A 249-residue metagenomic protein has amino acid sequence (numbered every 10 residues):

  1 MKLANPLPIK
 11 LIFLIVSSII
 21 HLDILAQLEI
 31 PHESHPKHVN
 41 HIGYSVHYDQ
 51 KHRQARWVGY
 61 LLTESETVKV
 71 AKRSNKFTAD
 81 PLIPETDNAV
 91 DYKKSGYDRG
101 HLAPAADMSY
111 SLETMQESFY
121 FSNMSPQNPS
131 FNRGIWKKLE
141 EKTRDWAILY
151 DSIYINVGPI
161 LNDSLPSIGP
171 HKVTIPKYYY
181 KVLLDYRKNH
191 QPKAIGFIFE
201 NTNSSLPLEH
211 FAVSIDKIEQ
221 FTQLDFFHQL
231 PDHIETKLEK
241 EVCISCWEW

Functional and structural regions predicted by a protein language model:
K2-I12: Bacterial N-terminal signal peptides that target proteins for export
L14-V16, K94: Generic alpha-helical structural signal
L22-W249: Domain-level detector for secreted/extracellular nuclease and nuclease-toxin modules, and for the ENPP-like C-terminal
